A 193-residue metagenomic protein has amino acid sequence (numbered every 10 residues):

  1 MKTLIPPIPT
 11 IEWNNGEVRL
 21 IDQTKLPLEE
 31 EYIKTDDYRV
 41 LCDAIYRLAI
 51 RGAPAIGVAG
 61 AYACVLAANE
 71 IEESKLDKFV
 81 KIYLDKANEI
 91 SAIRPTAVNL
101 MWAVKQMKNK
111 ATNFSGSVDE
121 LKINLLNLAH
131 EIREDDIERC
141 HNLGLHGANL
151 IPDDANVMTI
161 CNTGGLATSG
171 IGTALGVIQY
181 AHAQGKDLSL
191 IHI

Functional and structural regions predicted by a protein language model:
M1-I11: Polybasic, low-complexity association/targeting segments
P9-G116: Long amphipathic alpha-helical segments
V104-I137: Helix-enriched interaction subdomains in cytosolic or periplasmic regions, typified by TIR/SEFIR signaling/NADase cores
L125-T163, T168-T173: Active-site pocket-lining segments that scaffold enzyme catalytic pockets across diverse folds
G172-H182: Histidine-anchored nucleotide/phosphate-binding helix
Q184-S189: Short, surface-exposed connector motifs at secondary-structure boundaries
I191-I193: Conserved small/polar residues in nucleotide/adenosyl-binding loops
